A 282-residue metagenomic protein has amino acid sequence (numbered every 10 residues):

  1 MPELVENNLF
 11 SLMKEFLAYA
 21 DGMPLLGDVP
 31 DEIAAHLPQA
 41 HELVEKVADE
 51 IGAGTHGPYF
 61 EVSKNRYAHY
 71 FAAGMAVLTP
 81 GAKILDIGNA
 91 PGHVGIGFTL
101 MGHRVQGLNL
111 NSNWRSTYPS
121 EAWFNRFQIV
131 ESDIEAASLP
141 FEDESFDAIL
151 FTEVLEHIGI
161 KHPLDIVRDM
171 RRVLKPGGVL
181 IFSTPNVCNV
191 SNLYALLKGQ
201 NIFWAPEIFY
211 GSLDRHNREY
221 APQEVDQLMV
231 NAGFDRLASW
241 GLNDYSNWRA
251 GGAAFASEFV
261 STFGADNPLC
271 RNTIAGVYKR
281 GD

Functional and structural regions predicted by a protein language model:
L4-Y19, P24-G27, E32, A53-N65 (+9 more regions): S-adenosyl-L-methionine-dependent methyltransferase catalytic module, highlighting the catalytic core
S63-G81: Conserved alpha-helix/loop element of class I SAM-dependent methyltransferases that forms part of the SAM/SAH-binding
G81-A90: Conserved class I S-adenosyl-L-methionine
R104-N109: Conserved SAM-binding motif I beta-strand of class I
A137-I149: A short acidic, Gly/Pro-enriched loop at the edge of an enzyme's catalytic core that lines a small-molecule cofactor
F151-V154: A short beta-strand submotif of the Rossmann-like class I SAM-dependent methyltransferase core that lines
